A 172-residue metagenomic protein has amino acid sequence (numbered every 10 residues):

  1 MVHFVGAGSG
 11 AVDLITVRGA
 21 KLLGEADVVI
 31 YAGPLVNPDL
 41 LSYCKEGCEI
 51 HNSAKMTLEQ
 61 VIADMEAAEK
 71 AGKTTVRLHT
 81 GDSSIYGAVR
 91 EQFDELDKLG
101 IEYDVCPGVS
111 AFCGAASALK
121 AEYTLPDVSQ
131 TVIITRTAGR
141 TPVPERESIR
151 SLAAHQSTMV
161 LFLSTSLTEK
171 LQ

Functional and structural regions predicted by a protein language model:
M1-C106, G114: Class I S-adenosyl-L-methionine
V2-F4, Q60, K70-T75, S129-T131 (+2 more regions): A contiguous loop/helix-start segment that scaffolds small-molecule binding in enzyme catalytic cores
A11, D82-I85, V89-H155: Class I SAM-dependent methyltransferase SAM-binding "motif I" and its flanking Rossmann-like core
V36, A111, L167: Short phosphate-engaging motifs
